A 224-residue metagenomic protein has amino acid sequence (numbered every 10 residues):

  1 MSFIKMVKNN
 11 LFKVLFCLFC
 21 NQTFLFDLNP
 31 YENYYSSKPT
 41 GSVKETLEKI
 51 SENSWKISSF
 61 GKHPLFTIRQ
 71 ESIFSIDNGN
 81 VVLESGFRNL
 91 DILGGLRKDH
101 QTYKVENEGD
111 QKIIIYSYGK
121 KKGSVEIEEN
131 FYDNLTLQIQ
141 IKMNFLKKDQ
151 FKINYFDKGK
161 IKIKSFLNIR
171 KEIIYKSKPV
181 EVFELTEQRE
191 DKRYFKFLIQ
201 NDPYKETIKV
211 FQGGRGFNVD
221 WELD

Functional and structural regions predicted by a protein language model:
S2-D27: Classical Sec-dependent N-terminal signal peptides that target proteins to the secretory pathway
M6-N10, C17, N130, K142 (+3 more regions): Compositionally biased, intrinsically disordered low-complexity segments
N10, L15, L90, G123-S124 (+3 more regions): Small/flexible residues
F26-N107, K147-D224: Acidic, serine/threonine-rich low-complexity disordered tracts
G95-L137: Hydrophobic, well-structured mid-protein blocks that either form specific transmembrane helices
L137-L146: Beta-strand/loop-rich accessory regions of lumenal/periplasmic or secreted enzymes, predominantly carbohydrate-active
